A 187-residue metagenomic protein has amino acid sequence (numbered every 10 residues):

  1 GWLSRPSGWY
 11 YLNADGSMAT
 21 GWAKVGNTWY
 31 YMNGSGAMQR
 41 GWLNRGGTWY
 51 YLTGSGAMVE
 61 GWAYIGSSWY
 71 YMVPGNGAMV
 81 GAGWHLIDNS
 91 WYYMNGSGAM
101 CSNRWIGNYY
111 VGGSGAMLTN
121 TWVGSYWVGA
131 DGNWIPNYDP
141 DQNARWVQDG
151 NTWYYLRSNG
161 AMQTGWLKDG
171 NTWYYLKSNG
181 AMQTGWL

Functional and structural regions predicted by a protein language model:
G1-L187: Extracellular adhesion/carbohydrate-binding repeat motifs centered on closely spaced tryptophans
